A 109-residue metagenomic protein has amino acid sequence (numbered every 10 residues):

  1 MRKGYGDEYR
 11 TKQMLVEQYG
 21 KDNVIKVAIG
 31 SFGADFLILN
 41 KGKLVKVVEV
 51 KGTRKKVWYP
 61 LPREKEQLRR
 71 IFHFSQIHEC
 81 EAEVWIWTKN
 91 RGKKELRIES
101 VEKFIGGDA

Functional and structural regions predicted by a protein language model:
M1-V27: Acidic-basic catalytic patches of nuclease active cores, encompassing PD-(D/E)XK and other metal-cofactor nuclease
L15, F36-I38, K43-R54: Conserved catalytic cores of phosphodiester-cleaving nucleases, focusing on short active-site segments
D22-N23, V45, C80: A structural micro-motif
K26, E49, V84-I86: Structural signal for conserved beta-strand scaffold positions within catalytic alpha/beta enzyme cores
K26-G30, L37-K41, Q76: Short secondary-structure boundary/capping segments within folded domains
G30-G33, G92: Short acidic/glycine-enriched loop/turn segments that link adjacent beta-strands
T53-E81: Short, charged, amphipathic alpha-helix that recurs within catalytic cores of restriction-modification and other
F72, I77-A109: Domain-level recognition of nuclease-like catalytic cores that cleave nucleotide substrates
